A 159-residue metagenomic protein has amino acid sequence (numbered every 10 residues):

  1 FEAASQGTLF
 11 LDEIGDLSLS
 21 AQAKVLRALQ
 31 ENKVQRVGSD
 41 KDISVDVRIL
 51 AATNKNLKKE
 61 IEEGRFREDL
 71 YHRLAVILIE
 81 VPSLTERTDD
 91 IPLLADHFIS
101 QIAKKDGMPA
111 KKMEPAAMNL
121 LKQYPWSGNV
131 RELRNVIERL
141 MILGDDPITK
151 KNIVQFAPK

Functional and structural regions predicted by a protein language model:
F1-E31, V47-A51, L57-D69, E86-D89 (+1 more regions): Conserved AAA+/SF3 P-loop NTPase catalytic/coupling segment centered on the Walker-B
G38-R48, N56-K159: Nucleotide-binding/hydrolysis machinery
